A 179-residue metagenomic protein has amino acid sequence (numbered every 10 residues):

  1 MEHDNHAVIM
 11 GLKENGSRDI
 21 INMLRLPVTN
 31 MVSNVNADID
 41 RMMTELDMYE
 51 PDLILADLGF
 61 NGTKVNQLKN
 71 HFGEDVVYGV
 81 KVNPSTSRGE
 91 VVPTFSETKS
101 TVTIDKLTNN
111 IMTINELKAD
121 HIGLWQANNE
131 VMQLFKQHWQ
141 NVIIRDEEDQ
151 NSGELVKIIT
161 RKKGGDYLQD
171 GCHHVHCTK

Functional and structural regions predicted by a protein language model:
M1-G79, N115-K179: RNase H-like, metal-dependent nuclease domains and their acidic two-metal-ion catalytic environment used
L68-I114: Conserved beta-strand -> loop -> alpha-helix junction used to position metal-binding or nucleic-acid-contacting
